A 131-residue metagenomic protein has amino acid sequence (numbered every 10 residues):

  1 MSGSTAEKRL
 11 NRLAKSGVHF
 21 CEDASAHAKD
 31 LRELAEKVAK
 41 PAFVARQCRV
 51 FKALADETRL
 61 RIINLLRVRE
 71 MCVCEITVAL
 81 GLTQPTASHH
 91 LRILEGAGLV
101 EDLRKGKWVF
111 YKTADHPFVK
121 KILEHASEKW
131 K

Functional and structural regions predicted by a protein language model:
M1-A53: N-terminal leader segment of winged-helix/HTH proteins
V38-P85, V109-F118: N-terminal helix-turn-helix DNA-binding core of bacterial DNA-binding proteins
E70-M71, E95, S127: Residue-level detector of secondary-structure transition/capping positions
V78, H89, E95-G96: Alpha-helical residues within the helix-turn-helix
P85-R92, D102-R104: Recognition helix of helix-turn-helix DNA-binding domains
R92-I93, K121: Conserved active-site alpha-helix within GNAT-family acetyltransferase domains
E95-K105, K112: Beta-hairpin "wing" of winged helix-turn-helix
K112-K131: Conserved segment of winged-helix/HTH DNA-binding domains
